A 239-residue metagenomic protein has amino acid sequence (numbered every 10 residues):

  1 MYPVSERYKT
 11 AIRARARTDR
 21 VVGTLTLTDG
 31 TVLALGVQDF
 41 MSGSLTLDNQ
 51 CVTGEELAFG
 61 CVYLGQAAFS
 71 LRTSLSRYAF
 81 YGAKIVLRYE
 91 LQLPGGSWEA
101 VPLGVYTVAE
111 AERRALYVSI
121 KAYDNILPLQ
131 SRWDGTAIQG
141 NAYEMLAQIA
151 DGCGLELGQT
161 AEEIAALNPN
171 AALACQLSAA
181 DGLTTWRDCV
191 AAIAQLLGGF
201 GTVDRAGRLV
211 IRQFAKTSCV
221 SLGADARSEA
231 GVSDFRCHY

Functional and structural regions predicted by a protein language model:
M1-S44: Polar/acidic, low-complexity leader/linker segments enriched in S/T/G and N/D
Y2-R15, Y63-T160: Surface-exposed cap/loop segments at beta↔alpha junctions
V21, A83, G199: Short beta-strand/loop motifs in extracellular/secreted proteins, especially within beta-sandwich accessory domains
T26, Y89-L93, V203-D204: Short, flexible beta-strand-to-coil junctions
T31-G43, V101-T107, V220-G231: Short amphipathic beta-strand/extended segments with alternating polar/hydrophobic composition
M41, L45-L47, G54, R227-S228 (+1 more regions): Charged, gly/pro-rich, cysteine-poor intrinsically disordered low-complexity regions
G43-F59, A109-E112: Short amphipathic beta-strand and strand-loop transition segments with alternating hydrophobic
S97-W98, E112-H238: Charged- and aromatic-enriched interaction segments used to assemble and dock large macromolecular complexes
